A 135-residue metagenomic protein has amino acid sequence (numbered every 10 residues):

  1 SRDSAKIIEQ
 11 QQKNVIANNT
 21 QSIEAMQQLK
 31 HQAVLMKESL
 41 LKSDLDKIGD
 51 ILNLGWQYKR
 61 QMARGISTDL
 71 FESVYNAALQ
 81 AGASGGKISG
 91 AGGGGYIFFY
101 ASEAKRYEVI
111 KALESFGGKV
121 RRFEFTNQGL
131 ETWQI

Functional and structural regions predicted by a protein language model:
S1-K87, F98-I135: C-terminal nucleotide
G94: Glycine-rich active-site/cofactor-binding loop and its immediate structural neighborhood
